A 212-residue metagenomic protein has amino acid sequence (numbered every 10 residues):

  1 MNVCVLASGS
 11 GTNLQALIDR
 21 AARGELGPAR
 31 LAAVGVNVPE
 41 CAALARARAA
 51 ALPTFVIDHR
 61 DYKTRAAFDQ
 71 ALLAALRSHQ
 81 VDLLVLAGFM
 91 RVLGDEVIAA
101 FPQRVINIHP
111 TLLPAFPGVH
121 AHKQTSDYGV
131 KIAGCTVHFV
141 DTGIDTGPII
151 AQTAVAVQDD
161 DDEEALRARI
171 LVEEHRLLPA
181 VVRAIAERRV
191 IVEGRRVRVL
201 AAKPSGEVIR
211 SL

Functional and structural regions predicted by a protein language model:
M1-A42: N-terminal Rossmann-like dinucleotide-binding module
Q15, G194-L212: Short, basic/aromatic-enriched C-terminal tail that caps enzymatic domains
G27-A67: Short, surface-exposed acidic-centric catalytic microdomains
V36-N37, R60-D61, R65-A66, H79-D95: N-terminal glycine-rich "phosphate-gripper" loop used for MgATP/nucleotide binding and carboxylate activation
P53, D82, K131: Residue-level detector of anion-binding/catalytic polar loops
A67-L73: Charged helix-capping and loop-helix junction motifs
A87-L200: Donor/substrate-binding cores of folate-linked one-carbon enzymes
